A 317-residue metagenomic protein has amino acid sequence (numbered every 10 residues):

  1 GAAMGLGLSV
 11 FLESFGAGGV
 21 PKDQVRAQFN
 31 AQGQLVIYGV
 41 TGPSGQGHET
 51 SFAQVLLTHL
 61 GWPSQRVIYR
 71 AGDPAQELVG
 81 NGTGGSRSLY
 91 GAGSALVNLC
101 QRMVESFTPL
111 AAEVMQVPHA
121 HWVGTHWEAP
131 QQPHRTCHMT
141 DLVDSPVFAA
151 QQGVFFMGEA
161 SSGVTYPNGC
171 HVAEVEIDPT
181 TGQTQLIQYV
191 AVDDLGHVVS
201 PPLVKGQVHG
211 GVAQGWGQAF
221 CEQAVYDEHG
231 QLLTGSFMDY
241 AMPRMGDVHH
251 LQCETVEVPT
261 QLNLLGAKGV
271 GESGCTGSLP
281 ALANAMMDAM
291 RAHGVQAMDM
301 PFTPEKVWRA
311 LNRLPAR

Functional and structural regions predicted by a protein language model:
G1-R317: Cofactor-binding beta-sheet edge motifs in enzyme active sites
